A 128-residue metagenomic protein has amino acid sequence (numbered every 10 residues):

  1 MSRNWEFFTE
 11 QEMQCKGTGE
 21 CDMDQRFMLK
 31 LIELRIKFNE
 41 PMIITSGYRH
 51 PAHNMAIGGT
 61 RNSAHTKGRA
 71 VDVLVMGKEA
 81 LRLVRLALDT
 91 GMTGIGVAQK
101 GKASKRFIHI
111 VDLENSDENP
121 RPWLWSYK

Functional and structural regions predicted by a protein language model:
M1-K37, E114, P120, L124-K128: Extracytoplasmic cell-surface/polysaccharide-interacting catalytic and binding patches
G17, M42-Y48, E79-L83: N-terminal start-of-chain detector that recognizes signal peptides and the immediate post-cleavage beginning
C21-M28, G47, K67, G77: Generic alpha-helical scaffold signal
F27-K30, E40, H53, R69 (+2 more regions): Amphipathic alpha-helical interface surfaces
I32-G58: Extended, low-complexity, intrinsically disordered C-terminal regulatory tails of eukaryotic serine/threonine kinases
A56-T66, K100: Short, flexible, solvent-exposed loop/turn segments with mixed acidic/basic and small polar residues
K67, V71, V75-K128: Catalytic cores and adjacent binding grooves of peptidoglycan-active enzymes
